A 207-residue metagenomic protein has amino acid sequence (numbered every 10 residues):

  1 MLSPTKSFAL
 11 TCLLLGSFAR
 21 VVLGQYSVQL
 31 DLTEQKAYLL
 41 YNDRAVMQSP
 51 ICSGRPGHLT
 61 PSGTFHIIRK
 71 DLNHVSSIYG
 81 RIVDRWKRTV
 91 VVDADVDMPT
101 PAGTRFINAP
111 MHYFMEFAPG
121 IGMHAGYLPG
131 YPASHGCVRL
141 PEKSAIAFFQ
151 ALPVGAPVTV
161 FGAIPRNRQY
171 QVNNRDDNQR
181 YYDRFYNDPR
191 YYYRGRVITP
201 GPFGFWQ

Functional and structural regions predicted by a protein language model:
M1-A9: Bacterial N-terminal signal peptides that target proteins for export
S17-A19: N-terminal signal peptide c-region/cleavage motif recognized by signal peptidases
V21-R88, D93-F106, H112-Y113, A156: Cell wall/extracellular polymer interaction/catalysis modules
L59-S62, R81-Q207: Exported/periplasmic cell-wall-interacting domains
